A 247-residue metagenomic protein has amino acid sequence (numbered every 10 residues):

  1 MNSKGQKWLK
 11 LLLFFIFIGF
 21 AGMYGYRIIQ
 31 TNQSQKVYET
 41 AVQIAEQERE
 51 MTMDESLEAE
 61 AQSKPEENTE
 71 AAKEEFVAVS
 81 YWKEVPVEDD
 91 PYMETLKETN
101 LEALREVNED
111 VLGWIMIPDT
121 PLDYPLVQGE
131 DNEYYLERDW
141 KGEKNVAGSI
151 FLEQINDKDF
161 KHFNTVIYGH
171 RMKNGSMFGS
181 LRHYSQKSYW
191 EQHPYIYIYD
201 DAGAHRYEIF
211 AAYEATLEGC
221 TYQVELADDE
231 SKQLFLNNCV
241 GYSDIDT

Functional and structural regions predicted by a protein language model:
M1-I16: N-terminal Sec-pathway targeting helices
F14-T247: Solvent-exposed, non-transmembrane regions of membrane-associated and secreted proteins
